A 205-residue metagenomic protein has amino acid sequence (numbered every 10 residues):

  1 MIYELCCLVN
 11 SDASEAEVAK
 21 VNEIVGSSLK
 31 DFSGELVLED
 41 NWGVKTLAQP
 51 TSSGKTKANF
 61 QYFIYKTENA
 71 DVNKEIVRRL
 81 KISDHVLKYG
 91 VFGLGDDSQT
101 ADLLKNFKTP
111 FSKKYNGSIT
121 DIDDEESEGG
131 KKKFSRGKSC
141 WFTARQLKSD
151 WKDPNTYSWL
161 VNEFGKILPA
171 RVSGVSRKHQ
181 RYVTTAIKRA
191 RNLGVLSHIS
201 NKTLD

Functional and structural regions predicted by a protein language model:
I2-R171, R181-D205: Structured, basic alpha/beta domains of bacterial-type, RNA-associated proteins
G174-R177: A short acidic/small-residue loop/turn micro-motif
